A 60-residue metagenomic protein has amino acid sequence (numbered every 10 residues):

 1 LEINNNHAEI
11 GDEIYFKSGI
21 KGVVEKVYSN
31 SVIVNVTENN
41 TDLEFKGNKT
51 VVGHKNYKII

Functional and structural regions predicted by a protein language model:
L1-I10: Mixed-charge, Lys/Arg-rich low-complexity intrinsically disordered regions
E9, N39-T41: Exposed, low-complexity/repetitive linear segments and helix-based recognition motifs, biased toward charged/polar
E13-K21: Short coil-to-beta-strand transition motifs
K21, N30-S31: Alpha-helix N-cap/helix-start and coil->helix boundary motif
V32-V36: SH3/SH3-like beta-barrel fold
T41-I60: Intrinsically disordered, low-complexity, charged/polar segments
